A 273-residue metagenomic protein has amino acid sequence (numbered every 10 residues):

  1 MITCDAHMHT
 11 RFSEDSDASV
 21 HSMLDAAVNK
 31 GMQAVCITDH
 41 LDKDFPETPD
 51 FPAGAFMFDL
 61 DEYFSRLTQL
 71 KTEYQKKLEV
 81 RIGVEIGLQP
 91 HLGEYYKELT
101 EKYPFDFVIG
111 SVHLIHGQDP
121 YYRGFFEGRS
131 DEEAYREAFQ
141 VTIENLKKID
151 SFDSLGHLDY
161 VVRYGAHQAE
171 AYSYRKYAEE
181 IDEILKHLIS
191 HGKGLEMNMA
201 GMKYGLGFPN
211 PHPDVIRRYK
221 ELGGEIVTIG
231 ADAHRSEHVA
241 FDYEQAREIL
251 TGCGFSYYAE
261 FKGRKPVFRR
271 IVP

Functional and structural regions predicted by a protein language model:
M1-I86, P90, E94, L99-K102 (+4 more regions): An N-terminally biased module of ancient metal coordination in phosphate/nucleic-acid-related enzymes
M1-T10, V20, G31, H116 (+1 more regions): Charged catalytic cores and adjacent phosphate/nucleic-acid-binding surfaces used for phosphate/nucleic-acid chemistry
L24, D59-E73, E79-R81, E98-P104 (+4 more regions): Histidine/acidic residue-rich metal-binding segments in metalloenzymes
Q33-H40, F105-I115, D153-Y160, E196: Non-cysteine beta-strand/loop elements that form the S-adenosyl-L-methionine
E98-L99, Y122-G124, I271-P273: Short, surface-exposed amphipathic charged segments that create phosphate/polyanion-binding patches used for binding
Y121-A134, V162-S173: Surface-exposed cleft-lining segments at the edges of enzyme active sites
H157-A166, G192: Active-site rim beta-loop-alpha module in soluble metabolic enzymes
